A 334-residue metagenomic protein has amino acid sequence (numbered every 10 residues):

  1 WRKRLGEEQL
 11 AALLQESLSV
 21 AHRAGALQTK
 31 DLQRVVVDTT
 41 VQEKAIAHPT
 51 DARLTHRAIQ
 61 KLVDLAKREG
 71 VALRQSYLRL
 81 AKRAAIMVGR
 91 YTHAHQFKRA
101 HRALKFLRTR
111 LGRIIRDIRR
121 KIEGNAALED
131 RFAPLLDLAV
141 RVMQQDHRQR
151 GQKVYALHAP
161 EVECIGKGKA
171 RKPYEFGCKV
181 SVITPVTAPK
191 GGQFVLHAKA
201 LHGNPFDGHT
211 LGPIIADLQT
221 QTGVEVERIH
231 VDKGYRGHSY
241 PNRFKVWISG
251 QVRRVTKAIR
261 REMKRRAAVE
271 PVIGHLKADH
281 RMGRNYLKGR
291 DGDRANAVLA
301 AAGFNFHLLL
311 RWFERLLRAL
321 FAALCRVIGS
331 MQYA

Functional and structural regions predicted by a protein language model:
W1, Q33-E43, V182, Q193 (+4 more regions): Short, conserved catalytic/metal-binding motifs centered on acidic residues
W1-E161, Y240: Active-site- or DNA-interface-adjacent structural scaffold in DNA-acting proteins
A156-E175: Flexible, glycine/threonine-enriched loop-and-boundary segments that flank and lead into catalytic domains of large
A159-E161, C178-V180, T184-V186, H197-H202 (+7 more regions): Active-site proximal loops enriched in glycine and acidic residues that flank catalytic Cys/His/Asp and coordinate
E163-G166, P189-G191, N204-F206, Y235-S239 (+2 more regions): Flexible loop/turn segments at secondary-structure boundaries
K169-Q221: Electropositive, glycine- and tryptophan-enriched low-complexity nucleic-acid-binding patches
Q219-A295: Helix-centered, glycine/charged polyanion-binding patches within enzymatic domains that contact phosphate-containing
G283-N285, H307-A334: A short, flexible helix-boundary coil/loop motif
